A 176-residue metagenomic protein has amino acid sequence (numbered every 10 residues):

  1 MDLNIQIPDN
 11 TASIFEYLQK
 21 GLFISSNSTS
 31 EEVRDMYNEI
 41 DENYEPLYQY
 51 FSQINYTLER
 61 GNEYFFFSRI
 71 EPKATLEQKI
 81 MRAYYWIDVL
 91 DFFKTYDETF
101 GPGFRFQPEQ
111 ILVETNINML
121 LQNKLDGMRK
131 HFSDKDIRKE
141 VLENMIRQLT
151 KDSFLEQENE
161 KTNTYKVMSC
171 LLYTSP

Functional and structural regions predicted by a protein language model:
M1-L76: Eukaryotic partner-binding/assembly regions in large regulatory complexes
K20, S28-N38, K94-T95, D126 (+3 more regions): Charged, alpha-helix-forming regions
E42-N43, K135-Q148: Short amphipathic alpha-helical interaction segments
N55-L58, T150-E160: A short, conserved structural fragment
E59-E114: Short basic alpha-helical hairpin corresponding to helix-turn-helix/winged-helix-like nucleic-acid-binding
Y64-S68, T162-V167: Minor-groove-contacting beta-hairpin "wing" of winged helix-turn-helix DNA-binding domains
I117-R138: Short, positively charged loop/turn segments that connect secondary-structure elements
Y173-P176: Conserved small/polar residues in nucleotide/adenosyl-binding loops
